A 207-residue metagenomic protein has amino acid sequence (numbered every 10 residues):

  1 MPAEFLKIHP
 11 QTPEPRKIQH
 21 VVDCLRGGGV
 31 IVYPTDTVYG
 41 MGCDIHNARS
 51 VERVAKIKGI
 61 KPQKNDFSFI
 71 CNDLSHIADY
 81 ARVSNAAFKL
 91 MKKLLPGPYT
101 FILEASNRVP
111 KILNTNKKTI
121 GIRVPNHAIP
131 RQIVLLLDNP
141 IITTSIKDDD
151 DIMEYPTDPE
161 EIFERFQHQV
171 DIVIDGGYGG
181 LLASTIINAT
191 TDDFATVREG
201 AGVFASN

Functional and structural regions predicted by a protein language model:
M1-N207: Active-site-adjacent structural elements in enzyme catalytic cores
